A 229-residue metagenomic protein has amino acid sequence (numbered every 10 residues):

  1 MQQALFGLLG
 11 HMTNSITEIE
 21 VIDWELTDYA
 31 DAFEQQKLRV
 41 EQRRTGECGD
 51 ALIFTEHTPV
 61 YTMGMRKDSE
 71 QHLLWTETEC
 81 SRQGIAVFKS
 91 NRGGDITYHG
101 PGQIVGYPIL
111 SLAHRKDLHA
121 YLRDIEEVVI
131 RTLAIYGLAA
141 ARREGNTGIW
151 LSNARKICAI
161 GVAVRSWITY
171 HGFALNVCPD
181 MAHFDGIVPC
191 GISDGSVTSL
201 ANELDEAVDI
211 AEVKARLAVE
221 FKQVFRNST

Functional and structural regions predicted by a protein language model:
Q2-I157, A207-A211: N-terminal lobe of the biotin/lipoate ligase/transferase fold
K67, V164, G191: A short beta-strand motif that forms part of the nucleic acid-binding face of small beta-barrel RNA-binding folds
H72-E79, I157-V177, M181: Short, conserved beta-strand/beta-arch hydrophobic-aromatic motifs that form part of recognition grooves or interface
G106-P108, T147, I160-V162, F173-V177 (+1 more regions): A structural signal for short, well-ordered beta-strand segments
A182-T229: C-terminal accessory segment of soluble enzyme catalytic cores
